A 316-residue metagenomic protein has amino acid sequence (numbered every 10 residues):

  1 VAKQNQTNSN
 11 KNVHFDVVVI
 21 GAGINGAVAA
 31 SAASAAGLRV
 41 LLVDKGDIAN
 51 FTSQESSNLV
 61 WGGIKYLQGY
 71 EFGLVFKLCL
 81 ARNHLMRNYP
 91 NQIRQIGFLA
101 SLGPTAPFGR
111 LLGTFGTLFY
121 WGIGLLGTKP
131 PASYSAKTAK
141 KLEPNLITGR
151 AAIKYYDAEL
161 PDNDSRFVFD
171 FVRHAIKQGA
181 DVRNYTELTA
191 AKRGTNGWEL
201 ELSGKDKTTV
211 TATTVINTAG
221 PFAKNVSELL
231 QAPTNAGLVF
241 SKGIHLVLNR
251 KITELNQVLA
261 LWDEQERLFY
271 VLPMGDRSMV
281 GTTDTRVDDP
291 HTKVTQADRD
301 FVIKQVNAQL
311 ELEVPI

Functional and structural regions predicted by a protein language model:
N10-N25: Beta1/beta-strand and adjacent pyrophosphate-binding region of the FAD-binding site in flavoprotein oxidoreductases
V13-F15, D206-T214: Core beta-strand elements of the Rossmann-like FAD/NAD(P) dinucleotide-binding domain in flavoenzyme oxidoreductases
N25, I48, F222: Conserved Rossmann-like nucleotide-cofactor binding loop
V28, A32, V43, Q92-G97 (+2 more regions): Active-site substrate-recognition segment that forms the wall of the catalytic cavity or substrate channel
S34-E55: Glycine-rich FAD pyrophosphate-binding loop
N58-L142: Dinucleotide-binding Rossmann-like beta1-alpha1 core, especially the glycine-rich loop that anchors the ADP
K140-Q178, E199, T283-P290: Helix-loop-beta segment of a Rossmann-like dinucleotide-binding subdomain
N184-W198: A conserved short coil-to-beta-strand element within the FAD-binding core of flavoproteins
